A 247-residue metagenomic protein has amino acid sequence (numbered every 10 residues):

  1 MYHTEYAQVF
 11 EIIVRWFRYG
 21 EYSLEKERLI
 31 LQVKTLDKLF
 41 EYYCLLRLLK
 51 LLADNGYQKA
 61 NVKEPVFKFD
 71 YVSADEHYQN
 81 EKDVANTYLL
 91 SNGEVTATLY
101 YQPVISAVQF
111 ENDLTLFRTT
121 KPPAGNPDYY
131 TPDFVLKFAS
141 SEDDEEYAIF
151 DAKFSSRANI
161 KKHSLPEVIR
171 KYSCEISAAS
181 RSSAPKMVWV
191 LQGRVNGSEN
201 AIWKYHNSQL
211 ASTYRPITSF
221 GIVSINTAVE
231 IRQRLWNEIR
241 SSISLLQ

Functional and structural regions predicted by a protein language model:
M1-K34: Residue(s) in the substrate-gating loop at a strand-loop-helix junction that position the organic substrate next
Y2-I12, C44, L165-V168, I231 (+1 more regions): Alpha-helical structural motif
K34-N55: P-loop NTPase catalytic cores that bind/hydrolyze ATP
A53-Q247: Catalytic core segments in nucleotide and nucleic-acid processing enzymes
